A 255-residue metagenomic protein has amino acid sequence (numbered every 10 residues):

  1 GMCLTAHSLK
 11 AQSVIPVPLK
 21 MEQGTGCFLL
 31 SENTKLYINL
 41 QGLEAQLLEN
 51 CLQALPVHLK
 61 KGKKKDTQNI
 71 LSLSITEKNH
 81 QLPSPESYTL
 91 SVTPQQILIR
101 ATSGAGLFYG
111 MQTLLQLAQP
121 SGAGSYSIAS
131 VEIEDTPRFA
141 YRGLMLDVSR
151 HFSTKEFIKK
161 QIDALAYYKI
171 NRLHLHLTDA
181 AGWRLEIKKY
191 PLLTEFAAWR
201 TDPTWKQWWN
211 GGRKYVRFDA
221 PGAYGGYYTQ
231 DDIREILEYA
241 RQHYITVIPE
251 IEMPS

Functional and structural regions predicted by a protein language model:
G1-S13: Bacterial Sec-dependent N-terminal signal peptides
C3, G26-F28, K64, R213-K214 (+1 more regions): Compositionally biased, intrinsically disordered low-complexity regions
C3, Q53-P56, E156-I158: Proteins with a high burden of low-complexity, intrinsically disordered sequence enriched in S/T/G/P/A and R, requiring
A11-Y141: Contiguous, structured surface segment used for ligand recognition
P83-S255: Feature activates predominantly on carbohydrate-active enzymes
